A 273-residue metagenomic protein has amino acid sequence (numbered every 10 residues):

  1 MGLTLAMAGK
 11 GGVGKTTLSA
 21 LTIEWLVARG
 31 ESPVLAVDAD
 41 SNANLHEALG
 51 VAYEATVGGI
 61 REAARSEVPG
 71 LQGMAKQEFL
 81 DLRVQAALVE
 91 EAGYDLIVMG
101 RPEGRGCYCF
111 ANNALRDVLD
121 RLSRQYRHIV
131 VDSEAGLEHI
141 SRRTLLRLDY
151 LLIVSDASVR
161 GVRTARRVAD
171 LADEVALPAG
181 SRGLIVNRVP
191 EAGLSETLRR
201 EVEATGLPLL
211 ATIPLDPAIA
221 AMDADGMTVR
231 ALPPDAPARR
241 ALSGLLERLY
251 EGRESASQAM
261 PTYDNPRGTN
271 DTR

Functional and structural regions predicted by a protein language model:
G2, R61-L71, L232-P233, G252-S255 (+1 more regions): N-terminal regions of ATP-driven nucleic-acid and macromolecular assemblies, encompassing P-loop NTP-binding domains
L3-S41: Walker A/P-loop phosphate-binding motif and the immediately C-terminal alpha-helix
T4, A36, Y94-L96, L209-T212: Conserved beta-strand scaffold positions in the cores of enzyme catalytic domains, especially in NTP/NDP-utilizing
A28-A92: N-terminal phosphate/diphosphate-binding loop that engages ATP/GTP or pyrophosphate donors across diverse enzyme folds
E67-G70, M99-E103, M227-T228: Short glycine/proline- and acidic residue-enriched helix-loop micro-motifs that form flexible lids or anion-recognition
E78-A86, E90, D95-S133: Cytosolic-facing regulatory segments adjacent to core modules
F110-T212, A221: Conserved catalytic-core segment of NTP-binding enzymes
D173-R273: C-terminal lobe/tail of nucleotide-utilizing enzymes
